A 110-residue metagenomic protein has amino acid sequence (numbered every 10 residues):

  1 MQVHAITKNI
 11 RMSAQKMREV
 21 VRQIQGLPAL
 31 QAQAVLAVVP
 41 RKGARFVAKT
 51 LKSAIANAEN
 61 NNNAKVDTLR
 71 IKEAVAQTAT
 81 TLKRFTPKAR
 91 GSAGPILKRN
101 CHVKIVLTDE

Functional and structural regions predicted by a protein language model:
M1-A76, K98-E110: Ribosome large-subunit tunnel/peptidyl-transferase-proximal elements
T81-R99: C-terminal structural segments of small proteins and small subunits
